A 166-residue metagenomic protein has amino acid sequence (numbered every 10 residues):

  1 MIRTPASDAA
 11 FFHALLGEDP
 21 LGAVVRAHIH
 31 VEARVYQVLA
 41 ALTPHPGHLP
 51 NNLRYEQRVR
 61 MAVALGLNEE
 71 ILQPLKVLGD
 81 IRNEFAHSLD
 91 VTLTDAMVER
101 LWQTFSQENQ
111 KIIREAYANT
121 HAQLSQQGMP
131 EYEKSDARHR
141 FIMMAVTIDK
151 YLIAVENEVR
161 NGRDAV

Functional and structural regions predicted by a protein language model:
M1-V166: Amphipathic alpha-helical interface elements
